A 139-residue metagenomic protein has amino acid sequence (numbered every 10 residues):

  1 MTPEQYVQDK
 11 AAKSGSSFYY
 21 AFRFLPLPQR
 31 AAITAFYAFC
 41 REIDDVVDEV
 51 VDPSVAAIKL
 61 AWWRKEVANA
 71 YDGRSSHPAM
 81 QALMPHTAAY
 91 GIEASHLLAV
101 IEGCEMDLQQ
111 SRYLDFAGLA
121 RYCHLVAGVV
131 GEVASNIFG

Functional and structural regions predicted by a protein language model:
M1-G139: Acidic catalytic motifs of isoprenoid enzymes
